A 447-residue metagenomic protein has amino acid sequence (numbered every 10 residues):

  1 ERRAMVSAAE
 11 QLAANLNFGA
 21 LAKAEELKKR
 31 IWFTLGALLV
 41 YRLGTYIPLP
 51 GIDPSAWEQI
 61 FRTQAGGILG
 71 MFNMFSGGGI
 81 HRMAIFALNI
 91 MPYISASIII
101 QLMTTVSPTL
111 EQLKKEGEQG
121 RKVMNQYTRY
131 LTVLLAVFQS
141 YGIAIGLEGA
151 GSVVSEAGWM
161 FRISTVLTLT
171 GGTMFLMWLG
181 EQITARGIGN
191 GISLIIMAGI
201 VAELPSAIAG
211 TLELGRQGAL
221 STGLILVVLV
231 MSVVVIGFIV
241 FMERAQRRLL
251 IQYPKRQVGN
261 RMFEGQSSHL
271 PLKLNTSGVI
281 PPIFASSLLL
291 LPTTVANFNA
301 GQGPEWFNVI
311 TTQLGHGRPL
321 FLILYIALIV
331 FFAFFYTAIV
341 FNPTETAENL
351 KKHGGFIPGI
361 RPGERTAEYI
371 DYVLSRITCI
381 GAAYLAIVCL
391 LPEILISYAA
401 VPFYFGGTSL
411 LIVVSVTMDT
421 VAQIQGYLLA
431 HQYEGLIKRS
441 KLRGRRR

Functional and structural regions predicted by a protein language model:
R2-K114, Q119-R447: N-terminal cationic and glycine-rich segments that engage phosphates or anionic surfaces
